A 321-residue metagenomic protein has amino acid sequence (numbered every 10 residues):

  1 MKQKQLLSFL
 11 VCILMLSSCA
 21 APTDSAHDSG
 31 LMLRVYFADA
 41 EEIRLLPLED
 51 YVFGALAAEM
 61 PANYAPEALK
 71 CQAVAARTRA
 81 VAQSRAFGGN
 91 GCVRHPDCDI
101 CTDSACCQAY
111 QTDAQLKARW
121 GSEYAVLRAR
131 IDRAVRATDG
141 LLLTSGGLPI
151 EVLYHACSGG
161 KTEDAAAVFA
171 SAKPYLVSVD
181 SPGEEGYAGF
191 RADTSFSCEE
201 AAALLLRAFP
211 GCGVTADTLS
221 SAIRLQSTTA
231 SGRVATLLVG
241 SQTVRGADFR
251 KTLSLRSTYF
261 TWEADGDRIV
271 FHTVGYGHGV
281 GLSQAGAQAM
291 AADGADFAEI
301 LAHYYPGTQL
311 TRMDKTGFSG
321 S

Functional and structural regions predicted by a protein language model:
M1-S321: Conserved, single-site charged/polar hotspot
